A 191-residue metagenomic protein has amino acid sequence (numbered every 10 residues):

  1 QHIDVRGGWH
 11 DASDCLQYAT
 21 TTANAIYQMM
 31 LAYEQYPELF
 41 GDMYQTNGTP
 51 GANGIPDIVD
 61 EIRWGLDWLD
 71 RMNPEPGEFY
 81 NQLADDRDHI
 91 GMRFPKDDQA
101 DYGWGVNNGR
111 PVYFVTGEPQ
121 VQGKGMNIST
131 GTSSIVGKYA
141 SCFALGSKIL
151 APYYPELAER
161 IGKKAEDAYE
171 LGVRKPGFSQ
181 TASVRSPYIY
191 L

Functional and structural regions predicted by a protein language model:
Q1-N24, V59-N127: Low-complexity, Ser/Thr/Pro/Gly-enriched N-terminal "stalk/linker" regions
A19, P152, A158-E159, T181-Y190: N-terminal carbohydrate-binding/catalytic regions of secreted carbohydrate-active enzymes
I26-G48, D67-E75, K138-P155: Well-ordered alpha-helical scaffold segments within catalytic/enzyme domains
P37-G41, P74, Y80-A84, M92-R93 (+3 more regions): Short, solvent-exposed loop/turn and secondary-structure capping segments
N47-I58: Acidic, glycine-anchored loop motifs typical of Ca2+
N53, N81-D88, R185, L191: Short, surface-exposed recognition loops and adjoining beta-strand edges that mediate ligand/DNA contacts, enriched
P56, G117-K175: A conserved hydrophobic secondary-structure block that centers on an alpha-helix together with its immediately flanking
E61-P76, G162-Q180: Long, well-ordered core segments of solenoidal/helical folds
